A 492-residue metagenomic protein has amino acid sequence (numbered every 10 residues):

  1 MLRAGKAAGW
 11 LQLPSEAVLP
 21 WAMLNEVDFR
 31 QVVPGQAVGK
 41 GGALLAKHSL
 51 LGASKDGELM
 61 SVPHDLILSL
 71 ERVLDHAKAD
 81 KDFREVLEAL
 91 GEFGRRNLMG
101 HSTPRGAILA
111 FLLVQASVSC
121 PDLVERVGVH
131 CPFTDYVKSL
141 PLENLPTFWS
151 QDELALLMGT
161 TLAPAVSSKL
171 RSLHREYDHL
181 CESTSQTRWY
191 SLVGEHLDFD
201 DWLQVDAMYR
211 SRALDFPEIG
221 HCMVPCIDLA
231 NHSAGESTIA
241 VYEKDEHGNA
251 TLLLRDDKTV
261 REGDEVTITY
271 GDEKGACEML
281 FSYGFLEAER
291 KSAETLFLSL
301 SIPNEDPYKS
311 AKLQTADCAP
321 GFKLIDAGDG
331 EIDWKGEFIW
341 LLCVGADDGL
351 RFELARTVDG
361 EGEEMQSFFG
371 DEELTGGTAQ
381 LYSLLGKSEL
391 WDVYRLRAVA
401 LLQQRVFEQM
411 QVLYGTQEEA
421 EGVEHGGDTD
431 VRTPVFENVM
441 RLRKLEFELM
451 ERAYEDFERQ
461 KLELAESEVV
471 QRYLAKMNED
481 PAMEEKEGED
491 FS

Functional and structural regions predicted by a protein language model:
L2-L66, E71-L74, V118, L123-S492: Long, positively charged leader/targeting segments at protein N-termini
K78-L113, L280-K312: Short peripheral tails and domain-boundary helices/loops at the edges of structured domains
